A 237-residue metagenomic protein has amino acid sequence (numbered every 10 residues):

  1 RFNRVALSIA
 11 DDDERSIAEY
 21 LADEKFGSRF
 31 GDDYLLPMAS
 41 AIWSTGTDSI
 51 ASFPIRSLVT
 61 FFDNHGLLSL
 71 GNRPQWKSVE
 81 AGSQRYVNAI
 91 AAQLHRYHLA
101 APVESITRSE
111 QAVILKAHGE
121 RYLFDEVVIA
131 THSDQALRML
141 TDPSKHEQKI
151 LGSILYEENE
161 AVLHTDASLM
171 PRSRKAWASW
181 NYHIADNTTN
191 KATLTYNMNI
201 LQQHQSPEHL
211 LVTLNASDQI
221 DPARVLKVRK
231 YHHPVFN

Functional and structural regions predicted by a protein language model:
F2-T107: Active-site/ligand-binding neighborhood in enzyme catalytic cores
P102-F236: Mid-domain catalytic core of redox enzymes that form a hydrophobic substrate pocket/lid adjacent to a catalytic redox
